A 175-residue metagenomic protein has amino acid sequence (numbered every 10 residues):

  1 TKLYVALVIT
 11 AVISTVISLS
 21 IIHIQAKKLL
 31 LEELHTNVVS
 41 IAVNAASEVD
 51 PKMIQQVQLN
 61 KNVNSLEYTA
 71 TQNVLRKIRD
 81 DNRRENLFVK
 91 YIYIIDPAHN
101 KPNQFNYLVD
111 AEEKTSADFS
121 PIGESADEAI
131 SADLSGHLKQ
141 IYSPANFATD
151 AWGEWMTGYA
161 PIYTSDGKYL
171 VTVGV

Functional and structural regions predicted by a protein language model:
T1-Q25: Extreme N-terminal signal-anchor transmembrane helix of membrane signaling/transducer proteins, especially in bacteria
L7, I21-S47, N62-L66: Juxtamembrane membrane-water interface segments immediately C-terminal to a transmembrane helix
S20, K101-E112: Amphipathic coiled-coil signal-relay and dimerization helices
Y68-R79: Short amphipathic alpha-helical segments
D80-N106: Short N-terminal helix-loop-first-beta-strand/juxtamembrane motif that initiates sensory/input modules
D110-A148: Extracytoplasmic/periplasmic sensor domains and loops in membrane signaling proteins
Y142, W152-P161: A short beta-strand signature within small-molecule sensing/ligand-binding domains used in signal transduction
G158-V175: Short, hydrophobic beta-strand elements of compact beta-sandwich sensory domains
